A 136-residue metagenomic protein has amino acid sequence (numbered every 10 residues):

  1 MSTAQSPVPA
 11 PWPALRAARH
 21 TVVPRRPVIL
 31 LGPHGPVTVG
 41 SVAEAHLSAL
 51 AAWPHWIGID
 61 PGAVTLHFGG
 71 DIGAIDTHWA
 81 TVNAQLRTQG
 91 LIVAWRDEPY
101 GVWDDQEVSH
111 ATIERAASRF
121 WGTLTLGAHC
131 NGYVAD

Functional and structural regions predicted by a protein language model:
M1-D136: N-terminal leader/linker segments that precede catalytic domains of diphosphate-processing enzymes
